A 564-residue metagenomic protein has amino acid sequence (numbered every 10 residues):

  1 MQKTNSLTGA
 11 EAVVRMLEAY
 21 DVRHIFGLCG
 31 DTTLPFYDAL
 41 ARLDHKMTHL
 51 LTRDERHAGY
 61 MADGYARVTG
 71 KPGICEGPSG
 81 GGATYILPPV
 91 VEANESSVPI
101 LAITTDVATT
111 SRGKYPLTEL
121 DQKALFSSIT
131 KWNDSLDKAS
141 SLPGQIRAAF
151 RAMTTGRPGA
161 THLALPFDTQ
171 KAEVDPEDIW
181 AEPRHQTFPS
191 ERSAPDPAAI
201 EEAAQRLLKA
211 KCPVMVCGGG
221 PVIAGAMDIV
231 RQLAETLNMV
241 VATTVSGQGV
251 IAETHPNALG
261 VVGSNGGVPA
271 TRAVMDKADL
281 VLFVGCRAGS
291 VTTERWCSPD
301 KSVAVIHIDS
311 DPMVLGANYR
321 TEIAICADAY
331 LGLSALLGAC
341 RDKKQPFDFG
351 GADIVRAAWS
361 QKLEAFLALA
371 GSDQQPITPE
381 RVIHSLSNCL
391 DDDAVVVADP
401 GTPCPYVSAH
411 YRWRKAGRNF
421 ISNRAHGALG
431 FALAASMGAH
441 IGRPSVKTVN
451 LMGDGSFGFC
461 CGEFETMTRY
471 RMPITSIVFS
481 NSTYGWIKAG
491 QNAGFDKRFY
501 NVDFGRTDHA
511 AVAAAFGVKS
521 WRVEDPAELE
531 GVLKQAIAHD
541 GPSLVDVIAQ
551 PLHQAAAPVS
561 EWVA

Functional and structural regions predicted by a protein language model:
M1-T4, S140, S302-P400, P526-Q535 (+1 more regions): Phosphate/pyrophosphate-binding active-site segments
A10-R23, L28-D31, F36-A41, A357-H440: Active-site diphosphate/adenylate-binding microenvironment
A12-V22, Y65-T69, N94, A152-R157 (+6 more regions): Glycine-rich phosphate/diphosphate-binding loops that line cofactor/substrate pockets in enzymes
L17, R23-G27, M47-L50, V68-V107 (+4 more regions): A short, small-residue-rich loop immediately preceding and capping a beta-strand
R67, G219-I306, R414-S445, G458-G462 (+3 more regions): Glycine-rich, anion-gripping cofactor-binding loops and their flanking helix/strand elements in enzyme active sites
A93, I103-I146, L165, G247-V355 (+1 more regions): Glycine-rich, acidic loop regions that bind phosphate or pyrophosphate groups
R112-T118, S264, R272, K277 (+4 more regions): Thiamine diphosphate
A148, A152-K209: Conformationally flexible catalytic loops at phosphate/diphosphate-handling active centers
